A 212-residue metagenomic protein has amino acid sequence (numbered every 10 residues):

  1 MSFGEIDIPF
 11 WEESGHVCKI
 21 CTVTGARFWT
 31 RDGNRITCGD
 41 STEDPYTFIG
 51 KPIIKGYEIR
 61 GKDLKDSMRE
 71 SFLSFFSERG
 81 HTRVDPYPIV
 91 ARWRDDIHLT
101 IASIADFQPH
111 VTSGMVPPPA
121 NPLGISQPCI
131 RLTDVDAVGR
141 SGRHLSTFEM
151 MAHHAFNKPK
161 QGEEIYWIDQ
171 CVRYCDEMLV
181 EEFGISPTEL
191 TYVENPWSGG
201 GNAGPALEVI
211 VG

Functional and structural regions predicted by a protein language model:
M1-E5, C175: Intrinsically disordered, low-complexity linkers and tails
D7-V17, R27-D32: Short, flexible, mixed-charge glycine/proline-rich loop motifs that serve as phosphate/nucleic-acid-contacting
H16, Y46-G50, H81: Short glycine-aromatic motifs
V17-I20, N34, I125: Secretory pathway export signals and precursors
C18-I20, R27, E208-I210: Residue-level detector of beta-strand face positions
C18-T24, C38-T42: Short cysteine-rich clusters marking metal-coordination/redox-active sites
R31-G50: Cysteine-rich micro-motifs
P52-G212: Structured aminoacyl-transfer and RNA-binding surfaces used for tRNA recognition/handling in the translation apparatus
